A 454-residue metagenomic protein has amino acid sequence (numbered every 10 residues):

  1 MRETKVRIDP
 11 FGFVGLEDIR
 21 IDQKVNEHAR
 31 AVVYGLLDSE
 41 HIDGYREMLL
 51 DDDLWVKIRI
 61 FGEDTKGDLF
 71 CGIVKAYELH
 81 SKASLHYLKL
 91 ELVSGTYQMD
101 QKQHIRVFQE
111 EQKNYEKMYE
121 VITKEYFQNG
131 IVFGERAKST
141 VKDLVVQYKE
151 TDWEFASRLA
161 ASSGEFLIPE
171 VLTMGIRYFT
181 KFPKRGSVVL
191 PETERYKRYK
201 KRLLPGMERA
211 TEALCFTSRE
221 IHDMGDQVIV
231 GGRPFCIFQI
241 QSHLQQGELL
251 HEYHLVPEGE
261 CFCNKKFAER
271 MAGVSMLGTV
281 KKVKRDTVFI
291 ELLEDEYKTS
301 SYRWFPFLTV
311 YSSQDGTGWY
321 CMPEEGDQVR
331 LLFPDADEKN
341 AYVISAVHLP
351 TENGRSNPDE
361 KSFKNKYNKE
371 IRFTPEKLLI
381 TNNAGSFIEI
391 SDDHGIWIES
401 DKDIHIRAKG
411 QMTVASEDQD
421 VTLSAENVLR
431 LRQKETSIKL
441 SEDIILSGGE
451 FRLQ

Functional and structural regions predicted by a protein language model:
M1-Q454: Amphipathic alpha-helical and helix-coil boundary elements used as assembly and membrane-proximal scaffolds
